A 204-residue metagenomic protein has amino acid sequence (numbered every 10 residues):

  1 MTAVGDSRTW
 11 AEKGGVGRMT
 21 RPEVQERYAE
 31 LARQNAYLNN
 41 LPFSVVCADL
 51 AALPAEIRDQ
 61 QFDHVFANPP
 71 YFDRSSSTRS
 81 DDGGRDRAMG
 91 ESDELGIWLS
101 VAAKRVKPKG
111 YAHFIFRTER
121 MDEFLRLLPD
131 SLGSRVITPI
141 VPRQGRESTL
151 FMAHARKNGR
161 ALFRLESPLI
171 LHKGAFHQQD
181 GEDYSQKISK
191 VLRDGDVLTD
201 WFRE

Functional and structural regions predicted by a protein language model:
R18-E23: Conserved SAM-binding motif I beta-strand of class I
Q25-R27: Conserved SAM/SAH-binding beta-strand->alpha-helix loop
A32-R33: Conserved SAM-binding loop
N39-A51, A55: Conserved SAM-binding strand-loop segment of SAM-dependent methyltransferases
A55-V65: A short acidic, Gly/Pro-enriched loop at the edge of an enzyme's catalytic core that lines a small-molecule cofactor
Q60, P69-I97: Mobile active-site "lid"/loop adjacent to the S-adenosyl-L-methionine
E91-S148, M152: Conserved Class I SAM-dependent methyltransferase catalytic core
S148-E204: SAM/dcSAM-binding transferase cores
